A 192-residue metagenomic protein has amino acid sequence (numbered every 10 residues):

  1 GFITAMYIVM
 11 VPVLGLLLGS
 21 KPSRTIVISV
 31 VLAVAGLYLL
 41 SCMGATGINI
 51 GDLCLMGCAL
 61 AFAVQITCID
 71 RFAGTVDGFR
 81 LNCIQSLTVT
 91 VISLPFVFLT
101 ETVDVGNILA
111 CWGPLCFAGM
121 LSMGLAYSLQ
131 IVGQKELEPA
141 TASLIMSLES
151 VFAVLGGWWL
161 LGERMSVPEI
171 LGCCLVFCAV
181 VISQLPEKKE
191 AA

Functional and structural regions predicted by a protein language model:
G1-S20, P139-W158: Specific alpha-helical transmembrane segments that line the substrate/conduction pathway and gating interfaces
I3, Q65-V76, Y127-L137: Juxtamembrane C-cap of transmembrane helices in multi-pass membrane transport proteins
V11-V13, L17, A45-E101: Transmembrane alpha-helical segments that form core, pore/gating elements of small-molecule transporters/exporters
L17-P22, F72, L81, G133 (+2 more regions): Hydrophobic/aromatic residues within transmembrane alpha-helices of multi-pass small-molecule transporters
P22-C42, F62, S93, S147 (+1 more regions): Hydrophobic transmembrane alpha-helices of multi-pass small-molecule transport proteins
L32-I48, T88-C111, W158-W159, M165 (+1 more regions): Membrane-interface helix-cap regions at the ends of transmembrane helices in multi-pass membrane proteins
I50-C58, V105-L125, M146, L171: Loop-to-transmembrane-helix transition segments
C111-G113, S147-A192: C-terminal-most transmembrane helix of multi-pass membrane proteins
